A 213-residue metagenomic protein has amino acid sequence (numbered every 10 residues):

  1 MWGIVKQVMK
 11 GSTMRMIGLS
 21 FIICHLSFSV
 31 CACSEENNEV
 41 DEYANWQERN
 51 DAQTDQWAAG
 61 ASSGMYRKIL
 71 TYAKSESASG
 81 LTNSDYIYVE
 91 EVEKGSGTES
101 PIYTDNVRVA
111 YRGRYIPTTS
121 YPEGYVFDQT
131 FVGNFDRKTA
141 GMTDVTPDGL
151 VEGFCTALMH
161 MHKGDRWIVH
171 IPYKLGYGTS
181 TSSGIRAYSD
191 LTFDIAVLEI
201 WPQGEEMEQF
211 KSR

Functional and structural regions predicted by a protein language model:
M1-A32: Sec-dependent bacterial lipoprotein signal peptides
C33-R213: Cross-family detector of peptidyl-prolyl cis-trans isomerase
